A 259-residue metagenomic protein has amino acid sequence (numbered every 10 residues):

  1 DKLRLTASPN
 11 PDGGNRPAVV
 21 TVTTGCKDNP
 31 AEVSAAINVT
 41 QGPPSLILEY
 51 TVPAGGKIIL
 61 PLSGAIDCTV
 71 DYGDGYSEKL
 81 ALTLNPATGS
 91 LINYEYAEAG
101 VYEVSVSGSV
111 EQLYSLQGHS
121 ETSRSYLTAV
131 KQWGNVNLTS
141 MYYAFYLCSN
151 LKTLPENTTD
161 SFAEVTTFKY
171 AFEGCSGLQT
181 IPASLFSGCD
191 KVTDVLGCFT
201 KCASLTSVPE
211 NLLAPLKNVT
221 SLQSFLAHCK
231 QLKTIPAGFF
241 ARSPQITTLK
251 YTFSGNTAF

Functional and structural regions predicted by a protein language model:
D1-T6: Surface-exposed binding patches on compact interaction domains or structured appendages
S8-G14: Short, surface-exposed loop/turn segments at beta-strand-coil junctions that are enriched for proline with nearby
P9, T24-C26, G108-V110: Surface-exposed loop/turn motifs at beta-strand-loop junctions within extracellular Ig-like and Fibronectin type III
P9, V19, Q41: N-terminal/domain-start segments enriched in small and hydrophobic, helix-friendly residues, covering either
G14-D28: A short beta-strand micro-motif common to beta-rich folds, especially ectodomain repeats
P17, S34-A36, L127-T128: Surface-exposed or flexible loop/turn and strand-edge residues in extracellular/cell-surface modules
N29-P44: C-terminal edge beta-strand
P44-F259: Negatively charged
